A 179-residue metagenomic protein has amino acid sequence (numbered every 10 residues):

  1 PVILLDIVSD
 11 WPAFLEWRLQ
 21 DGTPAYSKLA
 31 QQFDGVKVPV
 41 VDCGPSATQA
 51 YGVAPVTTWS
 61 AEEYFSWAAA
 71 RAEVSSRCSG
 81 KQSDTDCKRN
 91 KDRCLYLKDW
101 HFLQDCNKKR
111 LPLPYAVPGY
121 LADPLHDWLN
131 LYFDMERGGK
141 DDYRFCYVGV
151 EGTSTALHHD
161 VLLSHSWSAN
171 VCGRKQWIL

Functional and structural regions predicted by a protein language model:
P1-L179: N-terminal accessory scaffold of Fe(II)-dependent oxygenases
